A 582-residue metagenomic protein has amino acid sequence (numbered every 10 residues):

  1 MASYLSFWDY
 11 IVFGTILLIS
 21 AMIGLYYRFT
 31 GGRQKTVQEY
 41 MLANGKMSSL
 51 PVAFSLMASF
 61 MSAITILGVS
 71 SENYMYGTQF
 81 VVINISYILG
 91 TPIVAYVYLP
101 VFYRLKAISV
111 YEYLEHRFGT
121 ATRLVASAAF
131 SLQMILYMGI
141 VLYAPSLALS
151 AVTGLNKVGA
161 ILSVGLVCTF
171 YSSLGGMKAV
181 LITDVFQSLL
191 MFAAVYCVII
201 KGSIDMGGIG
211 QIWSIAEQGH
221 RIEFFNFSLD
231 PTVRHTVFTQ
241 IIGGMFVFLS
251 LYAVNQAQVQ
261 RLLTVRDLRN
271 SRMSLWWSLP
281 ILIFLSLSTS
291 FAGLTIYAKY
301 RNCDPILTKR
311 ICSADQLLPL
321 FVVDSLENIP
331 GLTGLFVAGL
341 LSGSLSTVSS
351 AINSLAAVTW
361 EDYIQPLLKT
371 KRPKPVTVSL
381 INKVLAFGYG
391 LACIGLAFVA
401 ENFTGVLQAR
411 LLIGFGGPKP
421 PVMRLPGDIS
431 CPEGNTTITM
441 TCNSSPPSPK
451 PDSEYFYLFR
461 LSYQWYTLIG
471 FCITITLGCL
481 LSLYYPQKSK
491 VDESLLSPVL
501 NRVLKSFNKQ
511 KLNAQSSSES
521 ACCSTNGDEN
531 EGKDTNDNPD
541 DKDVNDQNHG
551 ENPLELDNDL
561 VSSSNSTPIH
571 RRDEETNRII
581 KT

Functional and structural regions predicted by a protein language model:
M1-T582: Membrane-embedded helix-loop-helix hairpins and adjacent transmembrane boundary segments in multi-pass transporters
